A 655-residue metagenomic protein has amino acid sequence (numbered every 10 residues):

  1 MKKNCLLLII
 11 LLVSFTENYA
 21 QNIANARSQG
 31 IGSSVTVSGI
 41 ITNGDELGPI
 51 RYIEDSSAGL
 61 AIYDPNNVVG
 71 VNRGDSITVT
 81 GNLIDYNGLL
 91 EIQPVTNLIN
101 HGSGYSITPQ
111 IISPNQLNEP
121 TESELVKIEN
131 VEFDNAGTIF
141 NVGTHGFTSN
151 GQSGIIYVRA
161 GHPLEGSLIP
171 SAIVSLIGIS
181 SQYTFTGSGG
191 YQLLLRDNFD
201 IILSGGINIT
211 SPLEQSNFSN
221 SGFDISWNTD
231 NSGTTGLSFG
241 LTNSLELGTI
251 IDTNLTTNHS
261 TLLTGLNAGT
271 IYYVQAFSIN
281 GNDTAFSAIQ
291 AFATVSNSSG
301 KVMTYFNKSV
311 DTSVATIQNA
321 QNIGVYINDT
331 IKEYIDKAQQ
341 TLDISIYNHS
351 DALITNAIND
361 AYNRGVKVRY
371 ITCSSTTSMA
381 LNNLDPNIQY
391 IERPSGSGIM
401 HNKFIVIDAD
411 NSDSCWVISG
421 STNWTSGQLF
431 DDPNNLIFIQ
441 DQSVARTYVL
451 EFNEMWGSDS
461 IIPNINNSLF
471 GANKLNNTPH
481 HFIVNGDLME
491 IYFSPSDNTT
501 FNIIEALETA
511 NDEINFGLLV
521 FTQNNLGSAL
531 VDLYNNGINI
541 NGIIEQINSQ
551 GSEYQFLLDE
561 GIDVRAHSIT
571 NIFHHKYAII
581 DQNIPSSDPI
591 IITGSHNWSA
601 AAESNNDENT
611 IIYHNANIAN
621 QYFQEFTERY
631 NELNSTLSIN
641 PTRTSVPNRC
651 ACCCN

Functional and structural regions predicted by a protein language model:
N4-S14: Sec-dependent N-terminal signal peptides
Y19-T36, S204-E214, F218, N297-K308 (+2 more regions): Boundary/junction segments of secreted and surface-exposed precursor proteins
A20-G206, T304: Extended non-catalytic accessory segments flanking core domains
G30, N72, T121, I169-S171 (+5 more regions): Surface-exposed coil/turn segments at beta-strand junctions on protein surfaces, enriched
G48, I399-H401, G486, I572: Extracytoplasmic
L90-E91, S188, D283-A288, F430 (+1 more regions): Beta-sandwich strand segments
S204-S296: Short, surface-exposed linear motifs at loops/turns and structural transition points
V295-R369, S374-I388, I407-N655: Charged, low-complexity intrinsically disordered terminal segments
